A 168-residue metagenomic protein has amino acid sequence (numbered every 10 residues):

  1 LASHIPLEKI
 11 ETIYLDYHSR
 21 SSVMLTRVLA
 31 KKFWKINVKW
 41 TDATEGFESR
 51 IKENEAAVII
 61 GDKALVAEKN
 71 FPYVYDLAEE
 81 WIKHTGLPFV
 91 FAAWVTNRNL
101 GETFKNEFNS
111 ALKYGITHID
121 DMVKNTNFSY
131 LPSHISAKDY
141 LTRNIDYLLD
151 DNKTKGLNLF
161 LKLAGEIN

Functional and structural regions predicted by a protein language model:
L1, W94-V95, L131-I135: Short hydrophobic/aromatic-rich motifs at helix boundaries and adjacent loops
L1-R50, N54-E55, K155: Bilobed "Venus flytrap"/periplasmic-binding protein-like clamshell domains and structurally analogous long
I5, L29, A78-W81, T85 (+1 more regions): Solvent-exposed, flexible loop/coil residues
I10, F89-F91, N144: Short, solvent-exposed beta-strand edge segments and adjacent coil->beta transition regions
Y14, A93, D146: Short aromatic/hydrophobic contact patches that present stacked aromatics for nucleic-acid/ligand binding
D42-T126: Pocket-lining segment of extracytoplasmic ligand-binding domains
A92, I167-N168: Short, basic/aromatic-enriched C-terminal tail that caps enzymatic domains
L100-I167: Secondary-structure end/capping motifs
